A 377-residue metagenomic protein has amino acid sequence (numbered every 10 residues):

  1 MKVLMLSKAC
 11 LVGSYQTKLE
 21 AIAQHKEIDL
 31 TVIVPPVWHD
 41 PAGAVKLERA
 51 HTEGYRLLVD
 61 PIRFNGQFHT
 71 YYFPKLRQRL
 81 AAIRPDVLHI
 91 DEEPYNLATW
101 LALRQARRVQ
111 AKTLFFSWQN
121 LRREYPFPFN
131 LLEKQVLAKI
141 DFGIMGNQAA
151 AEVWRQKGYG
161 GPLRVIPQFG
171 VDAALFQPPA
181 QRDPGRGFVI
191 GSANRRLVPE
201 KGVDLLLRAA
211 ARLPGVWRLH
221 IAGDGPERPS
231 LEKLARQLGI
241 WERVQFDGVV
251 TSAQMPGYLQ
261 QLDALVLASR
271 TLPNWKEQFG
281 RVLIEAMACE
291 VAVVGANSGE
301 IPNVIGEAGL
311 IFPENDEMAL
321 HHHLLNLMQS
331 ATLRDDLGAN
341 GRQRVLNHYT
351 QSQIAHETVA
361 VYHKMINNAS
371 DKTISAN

Functional and structural regions predicted by a protein language model:
L4, R182-A211, H220: Conserved donor-binding/catalytic core segment of Leloir-type glycosyltransferases
K8-L11, Y95-L97, Q105, V109-F127 (+2 more regions): A short, histidine- and acid-enriched strand-loop-helix "catalytic/donor-clamping" loop that lines the nucleotide-sugar
V34, A138-P178, G185, A193 (+1 more regions): Donor nucleotide-sugar binding/catalytic pocket of nucleotide-sugar-dependent glycosyltransferases
A102, E307-M318, N326-T332: Conserved acidic donor-binding segment of nucleotide-sugar-dependent glycosyltransferases
L197, L267-I284, P302-N303: Nucleotide-sugar-dependent
E232-A253, A264: Nucleotide-activated donor-binding/catalytic signature segment of Leloir-type glycosyltransferases, i.e., the conserved
E285-G295: Short hydrophobic beta-strand element within catalytic cores of glycosyltransferases and related nucleotide-activated
A319, N326, L333-H348, E357-A360 (+1 more regions): A short, well-ordered alpha-helix in the C-terminal region of glycosyltransferases
